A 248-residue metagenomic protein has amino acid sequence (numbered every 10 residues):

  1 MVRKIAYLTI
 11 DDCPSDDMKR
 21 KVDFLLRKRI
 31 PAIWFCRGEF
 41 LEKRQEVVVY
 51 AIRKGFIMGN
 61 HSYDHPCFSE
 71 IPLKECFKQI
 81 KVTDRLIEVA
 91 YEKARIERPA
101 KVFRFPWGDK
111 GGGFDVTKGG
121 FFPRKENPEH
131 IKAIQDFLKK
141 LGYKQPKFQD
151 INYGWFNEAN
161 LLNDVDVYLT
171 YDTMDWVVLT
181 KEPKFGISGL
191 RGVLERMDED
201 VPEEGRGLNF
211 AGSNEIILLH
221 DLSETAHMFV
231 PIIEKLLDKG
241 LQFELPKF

Functional and structural regions predicted by a protein language model:
M1-F114, I232-K235, Q242, K247: Active-site beta->alpha N-cap acidic-glycine motif
E42-K43, C67-L236: Catalytic domains of cell-wall/extracellular-matrix polysaccharide-remodeling enzymes, centered on de-N-acetylation
